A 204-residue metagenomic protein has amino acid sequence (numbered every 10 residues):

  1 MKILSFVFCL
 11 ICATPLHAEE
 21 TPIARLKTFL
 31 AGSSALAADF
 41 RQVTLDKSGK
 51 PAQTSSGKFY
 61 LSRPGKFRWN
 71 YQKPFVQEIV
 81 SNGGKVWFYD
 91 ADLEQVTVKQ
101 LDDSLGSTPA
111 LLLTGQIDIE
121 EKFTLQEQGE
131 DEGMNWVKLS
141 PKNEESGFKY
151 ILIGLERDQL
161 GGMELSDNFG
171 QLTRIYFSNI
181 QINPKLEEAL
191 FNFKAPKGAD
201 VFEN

Functional and structural regions predicted by a protein language model:
I3-T14: Sec-dependent N-terminal signal peptides
P15-P51, A195-N204: N-terminal leader/targeting segments and the immediate start of mature chains
A37-R41, R68-N70, W87, K138 (+2 more regions): Soluble periplasmic/extracytoplasmic beta-strand elements of cell-envelope proteins
R41-L45, N70-Q72, Y89-A91, S140-K142 (+1 more regions): A generic structural motif
T54-S56, P74-F75, S146-Y150: Short, surface-exposed coil-to-beta transition loops
K58-S107, T173-R174: An acidic-aromatic
T97, E120-T124, E130-N204: Gly/Pro-enriched, hydrophobic low-complexity segments that function as extracytoplasmic propeptides/linkers
A110-G115, I119-Q126: Anionic-ligand binding region
